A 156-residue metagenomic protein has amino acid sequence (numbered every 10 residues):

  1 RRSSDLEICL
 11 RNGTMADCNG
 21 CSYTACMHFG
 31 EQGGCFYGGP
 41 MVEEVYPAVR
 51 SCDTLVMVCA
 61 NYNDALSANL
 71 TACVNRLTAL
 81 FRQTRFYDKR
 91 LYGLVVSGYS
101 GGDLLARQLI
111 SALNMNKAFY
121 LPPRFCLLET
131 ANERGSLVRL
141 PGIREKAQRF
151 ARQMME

Functional and structural regions predicted by a protein language model:
R2-S3: Short, small-residue-biased leader/transition segments that mark boundaries at the very start of proteins
G13-V49: Cysteine-cluster motifs in flexible loop/terminal segments that predominantly coordinate metals
G34-C35, D64-A72, R144: Glycine/threonine-rich flexible loop motifs
E43-V49, A68-T84: A short, gly/pro- and small-residue-rich
C52-D53: An anion/phosphate-binding loop that grips the pyrophosphate of nucleotide cofactors and donors
F86-C126: Short, glycine-/small-residue-rich phosphate/pyrophosphate-handling segment
M115-E156: A charged, well-structured terminal subsegment
